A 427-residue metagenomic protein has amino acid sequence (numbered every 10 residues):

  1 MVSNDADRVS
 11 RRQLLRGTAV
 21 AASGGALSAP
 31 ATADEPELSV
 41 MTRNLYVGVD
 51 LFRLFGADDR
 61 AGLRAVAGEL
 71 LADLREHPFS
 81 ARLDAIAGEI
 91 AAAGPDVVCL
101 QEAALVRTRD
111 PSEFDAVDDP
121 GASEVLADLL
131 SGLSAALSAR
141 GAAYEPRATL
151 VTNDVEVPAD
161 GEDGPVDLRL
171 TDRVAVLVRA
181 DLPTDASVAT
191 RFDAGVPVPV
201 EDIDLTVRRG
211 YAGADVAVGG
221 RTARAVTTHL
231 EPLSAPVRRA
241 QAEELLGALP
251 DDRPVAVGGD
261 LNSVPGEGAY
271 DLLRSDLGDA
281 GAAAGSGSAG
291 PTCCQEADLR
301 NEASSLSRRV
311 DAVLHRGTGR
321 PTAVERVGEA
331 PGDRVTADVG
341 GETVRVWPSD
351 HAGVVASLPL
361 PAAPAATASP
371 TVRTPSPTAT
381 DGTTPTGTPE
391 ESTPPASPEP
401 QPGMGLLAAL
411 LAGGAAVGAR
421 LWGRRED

Functional and structural regions predicted by a protein language model:
V2-A22: N-terminal secretory signal peptides and thylakoid transit peptides that target proteins across membranes
R8, L182, T206, S234-A240 (+2 more regions): Metal-dependent phosphoester-hydrolase catalytic domains
V20, A33-P158, L421-E426: N-terminal, active-site-proximal structural segment of metallo-dependent hydrolase catalytic domains
L38-L45, R82, I86-V117, L177 (+6 more regions): Active-site beta-strand/loop signature of hydrolases that rely on acidic residues for catalysis
A81, A85-G88, A92, V125-A135 (+7 more regions): Extracytoplasmic/secreted proteins, especially bacterial periplasmic and envelope-associated proteins
L137, P146-R221: A well-ordered secondary-structure block
A362-P398: C-terminal low-complexity, Ser/Thr- and acidic/Pro-rich disordered "stalk" regions positioned immediately N-terminal
M404-G423: A cross-kingdom C-terminal cell-surface attachment/processing module
